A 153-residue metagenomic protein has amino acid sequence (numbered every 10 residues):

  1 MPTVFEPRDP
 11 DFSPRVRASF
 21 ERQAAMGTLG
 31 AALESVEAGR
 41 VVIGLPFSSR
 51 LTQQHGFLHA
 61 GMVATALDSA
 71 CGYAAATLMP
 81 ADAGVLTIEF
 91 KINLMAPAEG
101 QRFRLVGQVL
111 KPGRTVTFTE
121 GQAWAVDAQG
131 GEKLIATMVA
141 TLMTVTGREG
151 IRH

Functional and structural regions predicted by a protein language model:
M1-H153: Terminal targeting signals and extreme-terminal segments of soluble enzymes
